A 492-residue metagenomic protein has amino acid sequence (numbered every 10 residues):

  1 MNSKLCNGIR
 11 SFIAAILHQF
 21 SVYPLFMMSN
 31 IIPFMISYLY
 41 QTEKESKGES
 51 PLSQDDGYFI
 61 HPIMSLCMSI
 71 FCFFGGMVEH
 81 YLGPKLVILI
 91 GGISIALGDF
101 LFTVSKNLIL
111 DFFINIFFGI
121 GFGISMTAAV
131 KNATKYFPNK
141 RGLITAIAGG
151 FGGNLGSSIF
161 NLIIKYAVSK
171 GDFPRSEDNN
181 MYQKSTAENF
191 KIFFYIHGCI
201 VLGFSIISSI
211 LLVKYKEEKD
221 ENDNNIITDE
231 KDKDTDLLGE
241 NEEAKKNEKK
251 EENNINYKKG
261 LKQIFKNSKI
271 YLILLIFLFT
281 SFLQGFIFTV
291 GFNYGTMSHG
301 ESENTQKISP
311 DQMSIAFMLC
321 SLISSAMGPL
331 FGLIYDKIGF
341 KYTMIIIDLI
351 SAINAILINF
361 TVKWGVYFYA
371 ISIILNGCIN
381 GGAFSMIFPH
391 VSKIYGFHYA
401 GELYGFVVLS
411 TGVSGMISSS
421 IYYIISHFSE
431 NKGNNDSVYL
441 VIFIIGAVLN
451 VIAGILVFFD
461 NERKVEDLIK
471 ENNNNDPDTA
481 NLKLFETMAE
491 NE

Functional and structural regions predicted by a protein language model:
R10-K44, F160-N161, Q284-N293: Extracytoplasmic
M27-M35, K266-G328, S418-S419: Extracytoplasmic gate region of multi-pass secondary transporters
M35, I124-F137, R141-T145, G382-Y395: Intracellular juxtamembrane helix-capping segments at the cytosolic ends of symmetry-related transmembrane helices
F71-G83, G328-G339: Helix-to-loop junctions at the C-terminal end of transmembrane segments in multipass secondary transporters
I109-I124, F368-G382: Hydrophobic core of transmembrane alpha-helices in multi-pass small-molecule transporters, especially MFS/SLC-type
K140-S169, G405-S419: Glycine-rich segments within core transmembrane alpha-helices of 12-TM secondary carriers
K191-I210, L440-F458: Symmetry-related core transmembrane helices of the 12-TM Major Facilitator Superfamily/SLC fold
I323, L330-H390: C-terminal transmembrane helical hairpin of 12-TM major facilitator-type secondary transporters
